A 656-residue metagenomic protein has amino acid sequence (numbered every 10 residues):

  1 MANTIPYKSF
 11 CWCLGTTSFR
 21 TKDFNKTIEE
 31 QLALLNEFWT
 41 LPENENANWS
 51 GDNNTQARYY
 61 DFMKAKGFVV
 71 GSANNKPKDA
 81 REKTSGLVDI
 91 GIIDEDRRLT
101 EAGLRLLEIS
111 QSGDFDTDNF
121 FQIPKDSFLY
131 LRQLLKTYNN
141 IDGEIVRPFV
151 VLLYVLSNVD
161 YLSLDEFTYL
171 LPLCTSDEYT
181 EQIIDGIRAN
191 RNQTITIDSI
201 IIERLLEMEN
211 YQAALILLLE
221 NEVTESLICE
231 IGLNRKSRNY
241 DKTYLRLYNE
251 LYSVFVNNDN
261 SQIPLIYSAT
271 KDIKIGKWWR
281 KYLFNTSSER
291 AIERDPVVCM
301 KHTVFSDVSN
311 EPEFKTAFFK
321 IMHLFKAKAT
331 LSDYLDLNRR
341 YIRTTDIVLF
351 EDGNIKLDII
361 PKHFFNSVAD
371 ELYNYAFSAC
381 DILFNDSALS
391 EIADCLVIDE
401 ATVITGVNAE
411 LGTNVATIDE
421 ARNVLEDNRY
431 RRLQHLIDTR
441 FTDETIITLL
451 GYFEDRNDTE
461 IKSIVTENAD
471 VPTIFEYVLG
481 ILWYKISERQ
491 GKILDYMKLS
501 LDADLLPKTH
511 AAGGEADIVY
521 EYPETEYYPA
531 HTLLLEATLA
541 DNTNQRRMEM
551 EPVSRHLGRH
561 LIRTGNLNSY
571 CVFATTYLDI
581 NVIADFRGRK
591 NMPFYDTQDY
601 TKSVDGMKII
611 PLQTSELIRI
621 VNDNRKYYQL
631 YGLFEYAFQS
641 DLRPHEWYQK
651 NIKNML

Functional and structural regions predicted by a protein language model:
M1-I392, V407-R440: Donor-sugar nucleotide-binding helix/loop cap in glycosyltransferases
A388-L656: Catalytic core segments in nucleotide and nucleic-acid processing enzymes
